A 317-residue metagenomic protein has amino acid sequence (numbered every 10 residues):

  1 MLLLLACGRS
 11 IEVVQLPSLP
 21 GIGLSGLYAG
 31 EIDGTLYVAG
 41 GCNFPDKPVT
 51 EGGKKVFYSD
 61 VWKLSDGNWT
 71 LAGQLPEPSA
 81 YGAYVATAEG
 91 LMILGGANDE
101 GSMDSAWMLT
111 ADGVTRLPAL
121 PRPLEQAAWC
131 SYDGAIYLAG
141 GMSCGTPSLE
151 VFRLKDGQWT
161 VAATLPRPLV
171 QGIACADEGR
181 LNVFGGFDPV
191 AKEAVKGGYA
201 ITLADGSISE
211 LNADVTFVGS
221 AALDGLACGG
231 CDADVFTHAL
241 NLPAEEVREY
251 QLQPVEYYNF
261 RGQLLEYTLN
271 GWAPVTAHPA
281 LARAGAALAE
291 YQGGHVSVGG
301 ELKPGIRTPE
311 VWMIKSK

Functional and structural regions predicted by a protein language model:
M1-L2: Sec-dependent signal peptide recognition, specifically the positively charged N-region followed immediately by
L5-A6: C-terminal motif of bacterial Sec signal peptides marking the signal peptidase cleavage site
R9-K317: Kelch-like beta-propeller repeat domains
